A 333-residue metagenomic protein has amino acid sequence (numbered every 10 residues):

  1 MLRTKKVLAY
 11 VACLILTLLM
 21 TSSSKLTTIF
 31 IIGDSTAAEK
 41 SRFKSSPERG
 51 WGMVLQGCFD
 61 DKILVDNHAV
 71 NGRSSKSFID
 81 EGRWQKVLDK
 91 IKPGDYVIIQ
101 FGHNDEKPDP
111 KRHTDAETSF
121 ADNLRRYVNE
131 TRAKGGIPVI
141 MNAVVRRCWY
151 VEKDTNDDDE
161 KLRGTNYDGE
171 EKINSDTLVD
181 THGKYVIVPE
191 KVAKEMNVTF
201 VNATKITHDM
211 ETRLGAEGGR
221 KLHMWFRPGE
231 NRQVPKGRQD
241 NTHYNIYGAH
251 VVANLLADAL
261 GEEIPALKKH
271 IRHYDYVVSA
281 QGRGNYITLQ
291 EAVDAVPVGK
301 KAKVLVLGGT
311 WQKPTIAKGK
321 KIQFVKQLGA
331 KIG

Functional and structural regions predicted by a protein language model:
T4-L26: Bacterial Sec-dependent signal peptides at the C-terminal "C-region" and cleavage site
S24-A69, Q85-V97: Serine-esterase "nucleophile elbow" of acetyl-processing enzymes
S35, H103, G309: Active-site metal-binding loops of divalent metal-dependent hydrolases
A37-R42, S75-S77, N285-Y286: Short, solvent-exposed loop/turn elements at domain surfaces
E48, S75-K86, G308: N-terminal post-signal-peptidase region of extra-cytosolic proteins
G82-I246, H250, N254-I264: Alpha-helical cap/lid subdomain in secreted, periplasmic, or secretory-pathway luminal O-acyl-processing enzymes
D275-L307: Acidic Gly/Asp/Thr-rich repetitive segments characteristic of extracellular carbohydrate-active and adhesion proteins
R283, K300-I332: N-terminal extracellular ligand-recognition/capping segment immediately after the signal peptide
